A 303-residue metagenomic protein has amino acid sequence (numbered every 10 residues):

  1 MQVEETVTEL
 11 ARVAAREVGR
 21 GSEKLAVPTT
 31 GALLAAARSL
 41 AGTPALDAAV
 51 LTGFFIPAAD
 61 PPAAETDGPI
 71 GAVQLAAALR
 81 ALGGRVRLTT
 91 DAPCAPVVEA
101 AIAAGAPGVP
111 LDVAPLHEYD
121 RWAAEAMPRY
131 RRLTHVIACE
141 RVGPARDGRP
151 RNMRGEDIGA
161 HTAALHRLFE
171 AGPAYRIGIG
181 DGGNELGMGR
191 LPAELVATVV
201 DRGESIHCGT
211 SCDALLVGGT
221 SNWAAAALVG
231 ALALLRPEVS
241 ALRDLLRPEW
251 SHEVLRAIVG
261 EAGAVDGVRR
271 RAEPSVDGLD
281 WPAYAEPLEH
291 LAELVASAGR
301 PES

Functional and structural regions predicted by a protein language model:
M1-D47, F55: Positively charged, low-complexity intrinsically disordered leader regions
G53-I56, R141-P144, G182-G183: Short glycine-rich anion-binding loops that position phosphate/pyrophosphate groups of nucleotides and phosphorylated
P62-G83: Histidine-anchored nucleotide/phosphate-binding helix
G84-P93: Short internal beta-strands
R87, D112, H135, Y175-I179: Hydrophobic/aromatic beta-strand patches that form the interior of the parallel beta-sheet core in alpha/beta enzyme
P96-A101, G178-G180, N184-V196: Glycine-rich, charge-decorated loop segments at or immediately adjacent to ligand/cofactor-binding or catalytic sites
V98-F169: An acidic, phosphate/nucleotide-engaging active-site surface
E185-S303: C-terminal functional extensions of proteins
